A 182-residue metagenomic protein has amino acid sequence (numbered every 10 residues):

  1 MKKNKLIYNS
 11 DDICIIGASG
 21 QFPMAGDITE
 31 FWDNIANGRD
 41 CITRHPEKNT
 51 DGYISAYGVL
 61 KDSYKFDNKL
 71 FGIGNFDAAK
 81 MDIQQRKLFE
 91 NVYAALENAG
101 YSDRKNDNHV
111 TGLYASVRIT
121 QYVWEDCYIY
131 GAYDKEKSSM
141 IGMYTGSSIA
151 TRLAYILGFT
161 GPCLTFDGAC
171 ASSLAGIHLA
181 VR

Functional and structural regions predicted by a protein language model:
K2-R182: Cys-dependent condensing catalytic cores that perform Claisen condensation/acyl-transfer in fatty-acid/polyketide
